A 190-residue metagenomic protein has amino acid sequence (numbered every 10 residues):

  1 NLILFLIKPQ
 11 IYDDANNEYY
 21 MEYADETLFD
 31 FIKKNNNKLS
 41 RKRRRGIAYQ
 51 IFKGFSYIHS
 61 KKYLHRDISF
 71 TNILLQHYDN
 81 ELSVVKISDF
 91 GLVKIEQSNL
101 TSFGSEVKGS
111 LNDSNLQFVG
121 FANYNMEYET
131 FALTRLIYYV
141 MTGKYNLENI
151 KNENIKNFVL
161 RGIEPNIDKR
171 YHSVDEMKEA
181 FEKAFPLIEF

Functional and structural regions predicted by a protein language model:
L6-E18: Short beta-strand micro-motifs within the conserved protein kinase catalytic domain, predominantly in the N-lobe
A24-K33: Structural motif in protein kinase domains
I47-A48: Activation segment signature within eukaryotic-like protein kinase domains
I58-H77: Catalytic-loop of the protein kinase fold
I73-N112: Activation segment/activation loop of eukaryotic-type protein kinase catalytic domains
L133-T142: Short, conserved alpha-helix in the C-lobe of eukaryotic-like protein kinase catalytic domains
I150-P165, A180: Conserved C-terminal C-lobe helix
D168, D175-F190: Terminal C-lobe "cap" of eukaryotic-type protein kinase domains
